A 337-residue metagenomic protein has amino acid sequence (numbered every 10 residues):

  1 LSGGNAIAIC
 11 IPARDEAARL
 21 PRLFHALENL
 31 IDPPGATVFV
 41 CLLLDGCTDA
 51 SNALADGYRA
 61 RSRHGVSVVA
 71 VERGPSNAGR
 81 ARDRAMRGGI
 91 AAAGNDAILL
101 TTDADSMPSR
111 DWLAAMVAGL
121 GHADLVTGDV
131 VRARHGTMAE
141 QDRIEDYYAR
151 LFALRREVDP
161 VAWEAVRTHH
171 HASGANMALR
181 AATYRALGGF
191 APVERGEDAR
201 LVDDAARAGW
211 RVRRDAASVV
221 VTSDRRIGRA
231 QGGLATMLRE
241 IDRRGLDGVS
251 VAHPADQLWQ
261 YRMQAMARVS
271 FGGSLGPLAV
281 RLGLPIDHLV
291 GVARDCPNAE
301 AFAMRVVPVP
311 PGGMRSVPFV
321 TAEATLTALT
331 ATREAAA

Functional and structural regions predicted by a protein language model:
H25-T37: Short, acidic, metal-binding catalytic loop of nucleotide-sugar glycosyltransferases
L43-L54, P75, S106: A conserved acidic beta->alpha catalytic loop
A50, T102-A118: Acidic donor-binding/catalytic loop of UDP-sugar-dependent glycosyltransferases, especially processive GT2
E72-A93: Glycine-rich, basic loop-to-helix element that forms the pyrophosphate-binding segment of sugar-nucleotide handling
D111-I144: Conserved donor NDP-sugar-binding/catalytic core segment of glycosyltransferases
E145-H169, D242: Short, flexible, basic/aromatic active-site loop/helix in glycosyltransferases
R195-L201: Acidic donor-binding loop at a coil-to-helix junction in glycosyltransferase catalytic cores that engages
L246-A337: Terminal low-complexity segments of carbohydrate-biosynthetic enzymes
